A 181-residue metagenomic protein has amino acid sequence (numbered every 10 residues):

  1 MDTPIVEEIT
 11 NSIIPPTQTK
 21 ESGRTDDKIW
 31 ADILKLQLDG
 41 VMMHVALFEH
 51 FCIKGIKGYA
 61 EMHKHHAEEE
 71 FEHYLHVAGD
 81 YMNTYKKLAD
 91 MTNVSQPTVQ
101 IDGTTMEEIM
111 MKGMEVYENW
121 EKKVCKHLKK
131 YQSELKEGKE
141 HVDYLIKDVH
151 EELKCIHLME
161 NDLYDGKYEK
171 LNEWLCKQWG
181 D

Functional and structural regions predicted by a protein language model:
M1-D181: Iron-associated oxidoreductase/ferritin-like identity signal
